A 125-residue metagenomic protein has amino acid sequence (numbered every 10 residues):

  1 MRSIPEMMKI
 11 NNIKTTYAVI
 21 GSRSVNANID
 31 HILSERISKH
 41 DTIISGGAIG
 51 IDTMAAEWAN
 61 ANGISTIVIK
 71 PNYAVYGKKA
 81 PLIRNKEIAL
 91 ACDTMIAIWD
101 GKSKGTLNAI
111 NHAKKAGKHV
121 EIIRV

Functional and structural regions predicted by a protein language model:
M1: Non-catalytic, low-structured ubiquitin/UBL-interacting segments
I4-V125: Acidic/glycine-enriched connector segments
